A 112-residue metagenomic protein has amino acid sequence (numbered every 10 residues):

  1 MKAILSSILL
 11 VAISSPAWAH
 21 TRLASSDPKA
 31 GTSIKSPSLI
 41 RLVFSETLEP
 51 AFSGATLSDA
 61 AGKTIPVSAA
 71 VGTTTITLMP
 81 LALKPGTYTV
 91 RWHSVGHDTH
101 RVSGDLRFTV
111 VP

Functional and structural regions predicted by a protein language model:
S6-S7, A17: Cleavable N-terminal signal peptides
A19-K35: N-terminal edge beta-strand
K35, L39-E46, T99-P112: Extended, polar beta-sheet/loop recognition surfaces of beta-rich domains that mediate binding to diverse ligands
I40-I65: Short, surface-exposed alpha-helix to beta-strand junction/turn motifs within ectodomains of secreted and cell-envelope
V67-G72: Short beta-strand segments within Ig-like beta-sandwich modules, predominantly Fibronectin type-III
T74-L78: Short strand-edge motifs at loop-to-beta-strand transitions and within beta-strands of extracellular beta-rich domains
K84-H93: A glycine-anchored, Pro-Gly-centered beta-turn/N-cap motif
